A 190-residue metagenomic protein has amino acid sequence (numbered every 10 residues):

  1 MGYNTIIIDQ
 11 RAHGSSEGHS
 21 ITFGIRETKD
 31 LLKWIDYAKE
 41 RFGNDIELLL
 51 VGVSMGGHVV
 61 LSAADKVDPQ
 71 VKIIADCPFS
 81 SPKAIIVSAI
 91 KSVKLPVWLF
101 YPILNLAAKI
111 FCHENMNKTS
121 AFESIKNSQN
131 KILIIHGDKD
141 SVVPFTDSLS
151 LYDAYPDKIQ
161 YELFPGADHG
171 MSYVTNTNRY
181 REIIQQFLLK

Functional and structural regions predicted by a protein language model:
M1-E17: Conserved alpha/beta-hydrolase
H13-N44: Catalytic nucleophile-loop/oxyanion-hole region of alpha/beta-hydrolase and closely related hydrolase-like folds
F42-S54: Alpha/beta-hydrolase fold nucleophile elbow
S62-E114: Hydrolase active-site cap/lid region
A121, N130, P144-D153: Short alpha-helix in the alpha/beta-hydrolase fold that links the catalytic acid
N127-Q129, I134-H136, D140: Short beta-strand/loop motif that positions the catalytic acidic residue of the alpha/beta-hydrolase fold
Y152-M171: Catalytic histidine neighborhood in serine/cysteine hydrolases with alpha/beta-hydrolase-type architecture
A167-R181: Catalytic histidine-centered segment of alpha/beta-hydrolase-like enzymes
